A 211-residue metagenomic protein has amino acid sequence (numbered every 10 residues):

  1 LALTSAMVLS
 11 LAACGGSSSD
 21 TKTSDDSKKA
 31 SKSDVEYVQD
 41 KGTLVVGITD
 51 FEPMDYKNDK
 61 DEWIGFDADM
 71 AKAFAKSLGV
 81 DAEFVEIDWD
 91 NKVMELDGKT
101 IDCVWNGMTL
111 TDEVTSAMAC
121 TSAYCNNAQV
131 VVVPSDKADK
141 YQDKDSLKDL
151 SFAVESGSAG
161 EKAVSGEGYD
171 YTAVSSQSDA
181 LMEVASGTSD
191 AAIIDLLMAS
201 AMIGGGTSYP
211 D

Functional and structural regions predicted by a protein language model:
L11-S27: Bacterial lipoprotein signal-peptidase II cleavage site
D26-G107: Extracytoplasmic small-molecule ligand-binding "clamshell" domains of the periplasmic binding protein/Venus flytrap
V45, G79-D81, G98-N106, L150 (+2 more regions): Alpha-to-beta junction loops
Y56-K60, A71-V80, K144, G157-Q177 (+1 more regions): Ligand-binding cleft/hinge of the Venus flytrap
F84-E95, D139, S156-G157, T172-S186: Short helix-initiation/N-cap motifs at beta->coil->alpha
M108-S116, A163-G166, D190-D211: A ligand-binding cleft/hinge motif common to bilobed small-molecule-binding domains
M118-V131, L147-K148, S176: Short Pro/Gly-enriched coil loops immediately N-terminal to beta-strands
V133-S151: Flexible hinge/capping segments at coil-to-helix
